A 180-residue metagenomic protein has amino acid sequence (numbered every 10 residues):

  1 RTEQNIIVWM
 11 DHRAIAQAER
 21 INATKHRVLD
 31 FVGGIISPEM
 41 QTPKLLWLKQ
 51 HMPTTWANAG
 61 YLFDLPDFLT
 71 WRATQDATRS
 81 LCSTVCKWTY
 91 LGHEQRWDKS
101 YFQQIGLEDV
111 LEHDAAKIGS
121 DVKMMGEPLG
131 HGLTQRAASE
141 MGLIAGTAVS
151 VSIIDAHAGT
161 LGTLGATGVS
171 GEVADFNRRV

Functional and structural regions predicted by a protein language model:
R1, I6, M10-H12, A23-I154: Gly/Ser/Thr-rich active-site cleft segment
Q17-I21: E2/UBC-UEV (E2-variant) core
S139, T147, V151-V180: Catalytic phosphate/nucleotide-handling subdomain of diverse soluble enzymes
